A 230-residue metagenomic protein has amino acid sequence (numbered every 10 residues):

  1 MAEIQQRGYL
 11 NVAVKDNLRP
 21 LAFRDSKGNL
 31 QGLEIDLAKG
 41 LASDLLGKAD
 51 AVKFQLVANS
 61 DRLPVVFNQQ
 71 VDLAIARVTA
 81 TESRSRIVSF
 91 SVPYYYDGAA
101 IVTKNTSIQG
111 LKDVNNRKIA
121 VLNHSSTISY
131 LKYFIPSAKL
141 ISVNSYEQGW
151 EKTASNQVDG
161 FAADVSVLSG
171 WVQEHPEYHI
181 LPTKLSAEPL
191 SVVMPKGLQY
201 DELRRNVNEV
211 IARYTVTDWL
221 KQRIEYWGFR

Functional and structural regions predicted by a protein language model:
M1-R7: Bacterial Sec-exported substrate-binding components of ABC uptake systems
R7-G32: Short glycine-rich His-centered loop
A13-R19, Q55-S60, Q69-T81, K104 (+3 more regions): Beta->alpha turn/N-cap motifs
D16, Y95-N105, V165, S169-A212 (+1 more regions): Periplasmic-binding protein-like
D36, G40-D44, R117-K118, N123-S126 (+2 more regions): Extended ligand-binding regions for polar small-molecule ligands
K39, S43, G47, A51-D113 (+1 more regions): Acidic, polar ligand-binding/catalytic clefts
D61, A76-I87, Y130-Y133, E147 (+1 more regions): A ligand-binding cleft/hinge motif common to bilobed small-molecule-binding domains
S129-V143, P176-K184, I211-R230: Ligand-binding clefts/hinges and TM-proximal coupling segments of bilobed small-molecule sensing domains
